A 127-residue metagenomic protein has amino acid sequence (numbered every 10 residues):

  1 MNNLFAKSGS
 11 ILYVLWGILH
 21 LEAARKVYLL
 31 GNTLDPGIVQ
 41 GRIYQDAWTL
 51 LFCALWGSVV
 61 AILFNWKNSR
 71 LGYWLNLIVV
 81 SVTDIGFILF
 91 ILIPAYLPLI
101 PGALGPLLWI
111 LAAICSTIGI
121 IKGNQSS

Functional and structural regions predicted by a protein language model:
M1-S127: Topology signature of small-to-medium multi-pass alpha-helical membrane proteins
